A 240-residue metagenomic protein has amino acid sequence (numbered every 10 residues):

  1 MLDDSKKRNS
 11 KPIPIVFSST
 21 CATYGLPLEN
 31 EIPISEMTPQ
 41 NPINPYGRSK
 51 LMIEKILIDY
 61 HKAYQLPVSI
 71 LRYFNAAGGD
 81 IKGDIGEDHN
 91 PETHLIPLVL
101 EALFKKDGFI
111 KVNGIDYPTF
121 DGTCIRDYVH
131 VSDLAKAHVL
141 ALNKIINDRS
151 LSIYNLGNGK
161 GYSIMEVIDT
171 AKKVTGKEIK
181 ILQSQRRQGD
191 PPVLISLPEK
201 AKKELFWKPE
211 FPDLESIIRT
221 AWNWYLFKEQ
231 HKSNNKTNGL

Functional and structural regions predicted by a protein language model:
M1-L2, L57, A137, A141: Hydrophobic positions on the long internal alpha-helix of Rossmann-like NAD(P)-dependent oxidoreductase domains
L2-P14: A short helix->loop->beta-strand "cap" motif at the edges of active sites that frequently abuts
D3-D4, I58-K62, L100-F104: Alpha-helical segments that scaffold the active site and NAD(P)H-binding pocket of short-chain dehydrogenase/reductase
K11-P14, T23-I70, N75, K82-H94: Catalytic helix-loop patch of NAD(P)-dependent Rossmann-fold dehydrogenases
P14-S19, S69-R72, D127, N155-L156: Structural signature of the Rossmann-like NAD(P)-dependent dehydrogenase/reductase core
T20-L26, G78-I81, Y117, G161: Active-site proximal helix/loop that lines the substrate pocket of Rossmann-like NAD(P)-dependent oxidoreductase domains
L98-L240: C-terminal substrate-binding subdomain of Rossmann-fold SDR/epimerase-dehydratase oxidoreductases
